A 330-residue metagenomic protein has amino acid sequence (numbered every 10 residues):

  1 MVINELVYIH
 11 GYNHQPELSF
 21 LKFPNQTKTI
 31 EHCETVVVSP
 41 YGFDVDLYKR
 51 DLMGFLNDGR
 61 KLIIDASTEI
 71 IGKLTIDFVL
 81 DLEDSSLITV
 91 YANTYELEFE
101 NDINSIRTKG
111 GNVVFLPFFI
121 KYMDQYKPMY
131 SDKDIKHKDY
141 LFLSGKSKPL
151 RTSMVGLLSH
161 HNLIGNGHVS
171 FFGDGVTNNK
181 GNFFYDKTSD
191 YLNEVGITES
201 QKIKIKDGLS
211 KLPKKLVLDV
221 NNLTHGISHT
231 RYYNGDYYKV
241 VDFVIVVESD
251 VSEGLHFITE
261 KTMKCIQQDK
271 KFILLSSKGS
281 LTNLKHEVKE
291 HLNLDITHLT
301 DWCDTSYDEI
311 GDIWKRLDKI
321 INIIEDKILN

Functional and structural regions predicted by a protein language model:
V2-V246, D250-N330: Pol beta-like nucleotidyltransferase catalytic core
